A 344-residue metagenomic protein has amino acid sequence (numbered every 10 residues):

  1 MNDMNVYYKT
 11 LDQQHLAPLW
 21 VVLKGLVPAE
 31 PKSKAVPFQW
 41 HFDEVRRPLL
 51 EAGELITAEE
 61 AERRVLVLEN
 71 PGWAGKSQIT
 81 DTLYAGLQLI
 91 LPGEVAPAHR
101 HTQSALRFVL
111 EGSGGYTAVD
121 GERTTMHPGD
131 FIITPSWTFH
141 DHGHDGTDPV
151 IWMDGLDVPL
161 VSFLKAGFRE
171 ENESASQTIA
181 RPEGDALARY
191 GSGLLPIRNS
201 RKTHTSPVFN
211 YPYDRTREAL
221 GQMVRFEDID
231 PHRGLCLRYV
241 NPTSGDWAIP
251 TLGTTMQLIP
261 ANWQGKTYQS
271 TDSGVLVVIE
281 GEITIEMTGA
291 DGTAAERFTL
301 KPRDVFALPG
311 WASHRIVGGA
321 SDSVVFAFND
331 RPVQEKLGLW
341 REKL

Functional and structural regions predicted by a protein language model:
M1-T80, E170, Q177-T251, T255 (+1 more regions): A short, N-terminal "cap"/entry segment at the start of jelly-roll beta-barrel domains of the cupin/DSBH fold
R64-G75, L83-R100, C236-T243, G253-S270 (+1 more regions): Conserved short histidine dyad/triad with adjacent acidic residue
A85-Q88, G115-T117, G143, T254-L258 (+6 more regions): A structural feature that tracks compact, well-ordered secondary-structure segments with a strong bias toward
Q88, L106-F108, I133, T147-A166 (+2 more regions): A short hydrophobic beta-strand segment most commonly corresponding to one strand of the jelly-roll/cupin
L91-P128, T134-T138, G143, Y268-Q269 (+2 more regions): A short beta-strand-loop-beta hairpin characteristic of the jelly-roll/cupin
V119, T125-T147, W152-D157, A261 (+3 more regions): Conserved metal-binding segment of the jelly-roll/cupin
I132-Y190: Contiguous mid-protein beta-loop-alpha structural module that forms a pocket-lining wall or clamp of enzyme active
G245, L252, T271-G274, G281-E282 (+4 more regions): C-terminal structured domain segments across diverse proteins
